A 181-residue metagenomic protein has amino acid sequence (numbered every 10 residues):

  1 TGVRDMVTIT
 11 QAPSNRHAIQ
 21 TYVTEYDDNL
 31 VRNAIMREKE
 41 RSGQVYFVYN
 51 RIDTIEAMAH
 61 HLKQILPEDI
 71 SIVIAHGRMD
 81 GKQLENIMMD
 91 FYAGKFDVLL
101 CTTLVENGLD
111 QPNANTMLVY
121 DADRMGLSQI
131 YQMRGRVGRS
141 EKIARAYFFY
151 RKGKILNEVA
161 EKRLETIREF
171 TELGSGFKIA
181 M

Functional and structural regions predicted by a protein language model:
T1-S42: Post-DEXD/H (motif II) to motif III coupling segment of the RecA-like Helicase ATP-binding lobe
D28-Q44, N50, T54-A57, H61-M181: C-terminal helicase module of SF1/SF2 nucleic-acid helicases/translocases
